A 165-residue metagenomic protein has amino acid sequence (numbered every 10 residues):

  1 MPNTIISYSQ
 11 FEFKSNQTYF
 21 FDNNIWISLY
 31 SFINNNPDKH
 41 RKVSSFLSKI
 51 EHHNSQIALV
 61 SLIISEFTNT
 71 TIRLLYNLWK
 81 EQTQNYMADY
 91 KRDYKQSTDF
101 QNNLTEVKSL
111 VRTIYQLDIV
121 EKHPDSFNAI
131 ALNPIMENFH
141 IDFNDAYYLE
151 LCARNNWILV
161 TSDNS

Functional and structural regions predicted by a protein language model:
M1-I63, T70-D89: Short, well-structured N-terminal submotif of metal-dependent ribonuclease cores
I25, I63, Y147-Y148, S165: Alpha-helix capping/helix-boundary segments
S44-S48, V111, Y148-L149: Short amphipathic alpha-helical segments and helix-helix/interface helices
N54-L62, Y94-S97, N156-T161: Low-complexity, flexible helical/coil segments
L74, K80-E81, Y90-F127: Low-complexity, serine/threonine/proline-enriched polar segments
T113-S162: Active-site neighborhoods of divalent-metal-dependent phosphate/nucleic-acid chemistry enzymes
